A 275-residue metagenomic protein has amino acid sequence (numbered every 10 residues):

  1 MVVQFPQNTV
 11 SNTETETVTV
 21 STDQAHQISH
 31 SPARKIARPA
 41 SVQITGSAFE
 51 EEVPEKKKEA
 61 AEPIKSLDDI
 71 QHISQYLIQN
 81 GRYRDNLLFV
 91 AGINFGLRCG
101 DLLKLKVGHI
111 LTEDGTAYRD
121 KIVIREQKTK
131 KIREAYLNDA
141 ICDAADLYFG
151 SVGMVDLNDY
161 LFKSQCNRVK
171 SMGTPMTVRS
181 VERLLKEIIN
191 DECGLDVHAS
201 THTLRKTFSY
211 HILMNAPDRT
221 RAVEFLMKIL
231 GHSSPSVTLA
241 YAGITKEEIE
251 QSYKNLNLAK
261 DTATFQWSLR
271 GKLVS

Functional and structural regions predicted by a protein language model:
V2-I64, N257-S275: C-terminal secondary-structure termini that scaffold catalytic or DNA-interacting sites
L67-F95, D218: Basic, Lys/Arg- and aromatic-enriched nucleic-acid-binding interface segment
L77-N80, R179-E224, K228: Short, basic (Lys/Arg/His-rich) helix/loop patches that form interaction surfaces in the mid-to-C-terminal regions
N86-G100, V123, Y210-N215: Short pre-functional
K104-C142: Conserved tyrosine-mediated DNA breakage-rejoining catalytic core shared by Y-recombinases
K104-L111, F225-S233, A242-I244: A short, basic/aromatic helix-end/turn motif that makes direct DNA contacts
E126, K130, L230-N255: Catalytic-site neighborhood detector that most strongly recognizes the C-terminal catalytic loop/helix of tyrosine
Q127-D146, D159-K186: C-terminal catalytic core of Y-nucleophile DNA break-rejoin enzymes
